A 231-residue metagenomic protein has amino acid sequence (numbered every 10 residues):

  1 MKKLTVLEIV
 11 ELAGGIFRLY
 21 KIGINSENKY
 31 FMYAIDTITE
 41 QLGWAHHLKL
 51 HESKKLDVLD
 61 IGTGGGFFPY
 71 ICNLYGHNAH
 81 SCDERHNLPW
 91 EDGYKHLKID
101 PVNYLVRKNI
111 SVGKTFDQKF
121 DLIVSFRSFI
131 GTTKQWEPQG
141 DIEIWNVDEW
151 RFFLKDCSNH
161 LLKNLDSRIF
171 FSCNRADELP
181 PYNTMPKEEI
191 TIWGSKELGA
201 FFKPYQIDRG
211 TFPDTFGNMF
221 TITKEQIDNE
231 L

Functional and structural regions predicted by a protein language model:
F31-K54: Conserved alpha-helix/loop element of class I SAM-dependent methyltransferases that forms part of the SAM/SAH-binding
G62-G66: Class I SAM-dependent methyltransferase "Motif I" SAM/SAH-binding loop
F67, N73-D100: Class I SAM-dependent methyltransferase SAM/SAH-binding core
K98-I110: Conserved SAM-binding strand-loop segment of SAM-dependent methyltransferases
G113-I123: A short acidic, Gly/Pro-enriched loop at the edge of an enzyme's catalytic core that lines a small-molecule cofactor
L122-D148: A short SAM/SAH-binding and catalytic strip from SAM-dependent methyltransferases
G140-D166: A short glycine-rich, Lys/Arg-flanked "PGG" loop and its adjoining helix->strand segment in the class I
D166-N174: Conserved beta-strand signature within the Rossmann-like core of class I S-adenosyl-L-methionine
